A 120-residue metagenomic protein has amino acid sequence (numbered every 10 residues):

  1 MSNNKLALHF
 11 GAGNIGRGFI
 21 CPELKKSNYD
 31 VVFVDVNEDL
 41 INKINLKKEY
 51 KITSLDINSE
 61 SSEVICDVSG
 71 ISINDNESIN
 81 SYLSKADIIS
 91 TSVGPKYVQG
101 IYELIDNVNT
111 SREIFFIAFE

Functional and structural regions predicted by a protein language model:
S2-F119: Non-transmembrane, aqueous-exposed alpha-helical and coiled segments at domain scale
